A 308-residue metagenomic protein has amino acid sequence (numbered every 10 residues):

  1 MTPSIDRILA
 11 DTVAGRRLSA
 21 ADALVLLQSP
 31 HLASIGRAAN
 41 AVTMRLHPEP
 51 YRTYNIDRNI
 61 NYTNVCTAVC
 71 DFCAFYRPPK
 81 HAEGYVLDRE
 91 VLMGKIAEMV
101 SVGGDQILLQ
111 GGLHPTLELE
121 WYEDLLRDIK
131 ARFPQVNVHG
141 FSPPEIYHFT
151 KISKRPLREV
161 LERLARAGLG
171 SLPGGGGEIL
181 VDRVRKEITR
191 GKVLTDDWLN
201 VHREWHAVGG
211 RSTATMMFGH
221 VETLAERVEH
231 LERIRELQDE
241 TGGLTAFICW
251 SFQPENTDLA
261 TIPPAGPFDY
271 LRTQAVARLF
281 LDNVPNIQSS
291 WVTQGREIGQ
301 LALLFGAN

Functional and structural regions predicted by a protein language model:
M1-T67: Flexible, acidic/Gly-rich N-terminal and inter-domain linker regions that tether and position cofactor-handling modules
D11, F305-N308: Short, intrinsically disordered, charge-balanced linker/junction segments flanking boundaries in proteins
Y54-I60, R77-E83, Q110-E120, D182 (+1 more regions): Glycine-rich, proline-tolerant flexible connector loops at the mouths of alpha/beta enzymes
V69, C73-Y76: Cys/His-rich metal-chelating microdomains
R77-G111, D124, A131: Conserved alpha-helical substructure of the radical SAM core
R89-I96, R155-E162, G295-G299: Short, acidic/polar
G104-H202, H206-A214, H220-V221, N286: Conserved SAM/AdoMet-binding glycine-rich loop
G111, F133, A165-G177, D196-D258 (+2 more regions): Conserved C-terminal portion of the radical SAM core fold that forms the substrate/S-adenosylmethionine-binding
